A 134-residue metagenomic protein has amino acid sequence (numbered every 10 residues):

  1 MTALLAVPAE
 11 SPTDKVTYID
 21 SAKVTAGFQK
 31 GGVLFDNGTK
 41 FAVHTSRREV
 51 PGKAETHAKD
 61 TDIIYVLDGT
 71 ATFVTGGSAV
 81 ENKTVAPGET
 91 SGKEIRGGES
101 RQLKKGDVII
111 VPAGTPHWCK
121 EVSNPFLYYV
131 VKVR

Functional and structural regions predicted by a protein language model:
A3-K59: A short, N-terminal "cap"/entry segment at the start of jelly-roll beta-barrel domains of the cupin/DSBH fold
V43, F73-T75, Y128: Short hydrophobic/aromatic-rich beta-strand segments that constitute the beta-sheet cores of beta-sandwich/beta-barrel
A58-F73, G77, V85-E94: Short, conserved beta-strand element in jelly-roll/cupin
D62-Y65, S100-R101, I109: His/acidic/aromatic-lined binding-pocket segments of jelly-roll/cupin-type domains and related regulatory beta-sandwich
A79-E81, F126: Short, surface-exposed beta-strand-loop junctions and turns on beta-sheet-rich folds
Q102-V122: Conserved metal-binding segment of the jelly-roll/cupin
N124-R134: A short hydrophobic beta-strand segment most commonly corresponding to one strand of the jelly-roll/cupin
